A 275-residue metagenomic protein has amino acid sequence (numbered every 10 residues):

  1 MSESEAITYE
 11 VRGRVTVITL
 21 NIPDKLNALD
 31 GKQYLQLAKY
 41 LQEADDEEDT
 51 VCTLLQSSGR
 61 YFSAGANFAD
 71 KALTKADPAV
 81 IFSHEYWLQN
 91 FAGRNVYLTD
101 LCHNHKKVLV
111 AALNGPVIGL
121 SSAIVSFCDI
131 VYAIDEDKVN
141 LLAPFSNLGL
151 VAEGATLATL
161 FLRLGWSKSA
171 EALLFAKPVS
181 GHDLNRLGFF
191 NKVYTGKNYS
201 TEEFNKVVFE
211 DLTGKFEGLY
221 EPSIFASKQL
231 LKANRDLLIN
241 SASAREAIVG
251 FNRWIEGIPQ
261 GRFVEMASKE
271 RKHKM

Functional and structural regions predicted by a protein language model:
M1-S58, V207, D211, M275: Conserved CoA-thioester-binding segment of acyl-CoA-metabolizing enzymes
Y40, N90-K106: Catalytic-core regions built around general acid/base machinery
S57-Y97, V117: Glycine- (often His-adjacent) and acidic-residue-rich active-site loop that binds/positions the CoA thioester
Y97-H103, A112, I118-L173, V207: CoA-thioester-processing core
I130, E171, F175-K177, D183 (+3 more regions): Well-ordered beta-strand positions
Y132-V139, F190-R245, K272-K274: C-terminal long alpha-helix characteristic of the crotonase
F263-M275: Terminal low-complexity tails and localization/encapsulation signals of metabolic enzymes
